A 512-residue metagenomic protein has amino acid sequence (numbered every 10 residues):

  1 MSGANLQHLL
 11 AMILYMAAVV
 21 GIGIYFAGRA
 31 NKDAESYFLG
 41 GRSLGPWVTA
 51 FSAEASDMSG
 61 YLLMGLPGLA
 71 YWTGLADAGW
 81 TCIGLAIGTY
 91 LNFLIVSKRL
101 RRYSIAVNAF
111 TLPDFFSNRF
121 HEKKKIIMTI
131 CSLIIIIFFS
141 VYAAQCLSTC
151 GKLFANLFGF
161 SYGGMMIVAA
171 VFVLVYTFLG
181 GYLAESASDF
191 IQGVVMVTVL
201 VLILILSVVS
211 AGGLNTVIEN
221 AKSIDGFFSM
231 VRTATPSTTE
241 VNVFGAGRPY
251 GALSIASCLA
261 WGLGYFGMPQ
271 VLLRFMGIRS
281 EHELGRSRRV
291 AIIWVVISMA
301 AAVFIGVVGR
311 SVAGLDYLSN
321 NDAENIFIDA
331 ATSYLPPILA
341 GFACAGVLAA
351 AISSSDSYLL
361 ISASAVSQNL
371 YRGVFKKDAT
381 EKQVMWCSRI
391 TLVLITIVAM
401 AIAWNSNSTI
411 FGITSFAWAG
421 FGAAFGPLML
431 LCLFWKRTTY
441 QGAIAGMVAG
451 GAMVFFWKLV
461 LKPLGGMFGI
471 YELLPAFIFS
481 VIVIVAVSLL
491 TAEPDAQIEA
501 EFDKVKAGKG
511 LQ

Functional and structural regions predicted by a protein language model:
M1-Q512: Membrane-embedded helix-loop-helix hairpins and adjacent transmembrane boundary segments in multi-pass transporters
